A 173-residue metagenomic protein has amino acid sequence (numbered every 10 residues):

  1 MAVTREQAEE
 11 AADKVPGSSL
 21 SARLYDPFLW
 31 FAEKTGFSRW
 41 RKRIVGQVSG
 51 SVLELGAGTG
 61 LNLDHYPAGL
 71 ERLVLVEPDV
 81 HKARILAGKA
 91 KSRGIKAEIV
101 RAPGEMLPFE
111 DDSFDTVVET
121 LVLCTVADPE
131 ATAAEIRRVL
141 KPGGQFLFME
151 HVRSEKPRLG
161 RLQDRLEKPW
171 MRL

Functional and structural regions predicted by a protein language model:
A8-A12, S19, D26-F31, L147-L173: C-terminal alpha-helical "lid/dimerization" subdomain adjacent to the S-adenosyl-L-methionine
S18, V45-Q47, P67, D111 (+1 more regions): A short, aliphatic-rich alpha-helical micro-motif
F31-S51, L61-H65: Conserved alpha-helix/loop element of class I SAM-dependent methyltransferases that forms part of the SAM/SAH-binding
G50, E71, D115: Conserved acidic residues
L53-M106: Class I SAM-dependent methyltransferase SAM/SAH-binding core
E105-V117: A short acidic, Gly/Pro-enriched loop at the edge of an enzyme's catalytic core that lines a small-molecule cofactor
D115-D128: A short SAM/SAH-binding and catalytic strip from SAM-dependent methyltransferases
E130-Q145: A short glycine-rich, Lys/Arg-flanked "PGG" loop and its adjoining helix->strand segment in the class I
